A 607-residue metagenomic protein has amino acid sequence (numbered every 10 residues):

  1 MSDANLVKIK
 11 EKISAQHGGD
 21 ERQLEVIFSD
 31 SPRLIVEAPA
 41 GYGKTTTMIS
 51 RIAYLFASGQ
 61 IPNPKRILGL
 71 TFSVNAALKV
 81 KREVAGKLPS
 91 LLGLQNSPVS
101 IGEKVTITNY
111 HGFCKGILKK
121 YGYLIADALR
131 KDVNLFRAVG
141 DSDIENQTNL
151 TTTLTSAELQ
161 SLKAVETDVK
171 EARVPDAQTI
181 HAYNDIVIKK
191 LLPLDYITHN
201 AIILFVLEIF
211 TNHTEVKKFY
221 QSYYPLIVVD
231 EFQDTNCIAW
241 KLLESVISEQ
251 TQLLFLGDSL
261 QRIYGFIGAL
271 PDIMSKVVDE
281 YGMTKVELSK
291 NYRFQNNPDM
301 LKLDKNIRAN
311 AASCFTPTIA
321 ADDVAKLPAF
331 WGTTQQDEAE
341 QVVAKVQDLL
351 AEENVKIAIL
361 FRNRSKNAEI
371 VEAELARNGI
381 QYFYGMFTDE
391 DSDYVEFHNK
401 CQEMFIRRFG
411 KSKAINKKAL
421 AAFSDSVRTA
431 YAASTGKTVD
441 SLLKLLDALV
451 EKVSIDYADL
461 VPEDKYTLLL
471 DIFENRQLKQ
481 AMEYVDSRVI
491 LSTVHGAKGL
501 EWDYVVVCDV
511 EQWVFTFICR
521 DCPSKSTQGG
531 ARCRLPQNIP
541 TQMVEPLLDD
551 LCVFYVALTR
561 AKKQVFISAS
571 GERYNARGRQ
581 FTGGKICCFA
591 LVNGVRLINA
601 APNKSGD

Functional and structural regions predicted by a protein language model:
M1-Y123, Y555, T559: P-loop NTPase Walker
S2-Y42, T46-T47, R66-L68, D141-V228 (+2 more regions): Accessory N-terminal region flanking or inserted into the helicase ATPase core in nucleic-acid motor proteins
A53, K241-D323: Conserved RecA-like helicase ATPase core segment that couples NTP binding/hydrolysis to strand translocation
E231: Walker B catalytic acidic pair
M283, K290-I380: Helicase P-loop NTPase motor core
D337-V461: Conserved helicase/translocase motor-coupling segment
F405-E572, A576: Conserved helicase C-terminal RecA-like lobe
E545, K563, A569-D607: Helicase C-terminal subdomain and adjacent C-terminal extension
